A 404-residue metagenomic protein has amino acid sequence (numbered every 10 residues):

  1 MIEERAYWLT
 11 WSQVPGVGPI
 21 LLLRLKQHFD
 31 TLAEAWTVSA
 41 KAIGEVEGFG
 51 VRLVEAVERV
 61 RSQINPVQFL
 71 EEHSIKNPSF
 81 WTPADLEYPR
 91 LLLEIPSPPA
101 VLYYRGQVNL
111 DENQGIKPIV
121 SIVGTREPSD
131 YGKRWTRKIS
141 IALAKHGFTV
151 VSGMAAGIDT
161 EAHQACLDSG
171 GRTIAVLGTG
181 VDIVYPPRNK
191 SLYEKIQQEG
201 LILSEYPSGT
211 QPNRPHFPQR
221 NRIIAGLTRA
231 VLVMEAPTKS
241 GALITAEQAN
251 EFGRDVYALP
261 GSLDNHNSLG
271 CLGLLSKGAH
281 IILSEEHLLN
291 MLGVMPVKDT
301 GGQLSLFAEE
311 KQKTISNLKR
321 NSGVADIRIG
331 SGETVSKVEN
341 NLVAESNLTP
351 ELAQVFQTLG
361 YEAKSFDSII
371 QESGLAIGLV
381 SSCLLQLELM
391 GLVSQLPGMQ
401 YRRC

Functional and structural regions predicted by a protein language model:
M1-E87, M390-L392, M399-C404: Short, small/acidic-rich helices and loops at N termini and domain boundaries of DNA replication/processing enzymes
M1-R5, P83-C404: Glycine-biased, small-residue-rich flexible motifs in mid-sequence functional cores and linkers
